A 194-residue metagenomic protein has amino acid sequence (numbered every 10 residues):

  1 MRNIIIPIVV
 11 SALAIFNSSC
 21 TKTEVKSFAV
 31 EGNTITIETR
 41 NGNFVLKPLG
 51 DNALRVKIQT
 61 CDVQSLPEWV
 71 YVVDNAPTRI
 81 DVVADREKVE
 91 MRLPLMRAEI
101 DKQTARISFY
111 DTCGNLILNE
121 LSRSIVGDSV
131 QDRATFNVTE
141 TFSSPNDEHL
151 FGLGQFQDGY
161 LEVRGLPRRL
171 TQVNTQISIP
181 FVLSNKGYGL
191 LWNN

Functional and structural regions predicted by a protein language model:
M1-V25: Bacterial Sec-dependent N-terminal signal peptides
S18-N194: N-terminal accessory segment at the very beginning of proteins
